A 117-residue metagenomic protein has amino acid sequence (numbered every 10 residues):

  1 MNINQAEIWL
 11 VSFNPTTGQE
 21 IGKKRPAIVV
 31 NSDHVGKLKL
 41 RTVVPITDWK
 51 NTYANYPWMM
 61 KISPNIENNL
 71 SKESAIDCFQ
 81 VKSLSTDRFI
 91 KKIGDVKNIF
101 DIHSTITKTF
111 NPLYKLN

Functional and structural regions predicted by a protein language model:
M1, N65-N117: C-terminal terminal-subdomain/extension
N2, E20: Aromatic-acidic/polar surface patches that form glycan- and anion
N14-G18: Short, charged beta-turn/beta-strand-edge "cap" motif at the junction between a beta-strand and an adjacent loop
I21-K24, V29-P64: Compact nucleic-acid interaction/catalytic patches
